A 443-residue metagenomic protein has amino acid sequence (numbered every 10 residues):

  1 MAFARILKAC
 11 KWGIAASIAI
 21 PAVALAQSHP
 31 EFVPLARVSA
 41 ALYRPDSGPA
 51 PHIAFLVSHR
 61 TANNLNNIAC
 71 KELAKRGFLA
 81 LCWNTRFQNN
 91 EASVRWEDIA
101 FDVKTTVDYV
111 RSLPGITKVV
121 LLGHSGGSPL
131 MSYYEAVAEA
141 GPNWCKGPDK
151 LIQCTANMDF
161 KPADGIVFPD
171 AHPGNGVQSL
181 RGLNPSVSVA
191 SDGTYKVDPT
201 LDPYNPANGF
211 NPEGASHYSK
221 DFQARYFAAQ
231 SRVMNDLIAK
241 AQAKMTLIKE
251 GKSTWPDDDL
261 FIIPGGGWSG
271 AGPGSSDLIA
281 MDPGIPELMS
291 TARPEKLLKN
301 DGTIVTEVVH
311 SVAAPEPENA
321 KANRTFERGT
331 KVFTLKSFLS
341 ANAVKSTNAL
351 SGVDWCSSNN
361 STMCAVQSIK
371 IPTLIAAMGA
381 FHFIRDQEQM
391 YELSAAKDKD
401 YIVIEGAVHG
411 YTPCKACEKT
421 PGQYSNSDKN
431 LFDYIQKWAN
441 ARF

Functional and structural regions predicted by a protein language model:
A26-A50, T420-Y424: N-terminal cap/lid segment of alpha/beta-hydrolase-fold proteins
P51-R60: Short beta-strand element of the alpha/beta-hydrolase
L73-N90: Conserved alpha/beta-hydrolase
R86-V120, P421-K429: Catalytic nucleophile-loop/oxyanion-hole region of alpha/beta-hydrolase and closely related hydrolase-like folds
S112, K118-S191: Primarily recognizes the serine-hydrolase "nucleophile elbow" in alpha/beta-hydrolase and SGNH/GDSL folds
P199-C364: Alpha/beta-hydrolase
I369, I375-A377: Short beta-strand/loop motif that positions the catalytic acidic residue of the alpha/beta-hydrolase fold
A407, K415-F443: Catalytic active-site module of serine/aspartate enzymes centered on a nucleophile-bearing elbow/loop
